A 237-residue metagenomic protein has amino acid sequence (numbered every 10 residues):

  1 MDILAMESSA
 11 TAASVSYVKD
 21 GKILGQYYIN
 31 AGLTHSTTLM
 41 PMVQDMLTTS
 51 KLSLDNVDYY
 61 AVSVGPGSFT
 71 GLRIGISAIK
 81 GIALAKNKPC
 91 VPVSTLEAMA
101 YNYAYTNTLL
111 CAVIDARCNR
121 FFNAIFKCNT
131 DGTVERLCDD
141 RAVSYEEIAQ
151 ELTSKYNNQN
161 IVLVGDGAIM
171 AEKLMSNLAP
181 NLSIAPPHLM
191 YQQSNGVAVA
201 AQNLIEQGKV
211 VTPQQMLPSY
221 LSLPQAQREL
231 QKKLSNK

Functional and structural regions predicted by a protein language model:
M1-V64, A142, Y191: N-terminal beta-alpha supersecondary unit
S16, A124-F126, S219: Conserved hydrophobic/aromatic positions in well-ordered beta-strands
K22, P89-Y191: Surface "functional belts" at beta-alpha junctions
N30-T38, F69-R73, S77, S94 (+2 more regions): Residues at secondary-structure transition points
M46-S50, A85, Y103, S194-I205: Stable alpha-helical structural segments in soluble proteins, enriched in small hydrophobic residues
A61-C90, T95: DPxDG-like acidic metal-binding loop motif
A185-K237: Acyltransferase
